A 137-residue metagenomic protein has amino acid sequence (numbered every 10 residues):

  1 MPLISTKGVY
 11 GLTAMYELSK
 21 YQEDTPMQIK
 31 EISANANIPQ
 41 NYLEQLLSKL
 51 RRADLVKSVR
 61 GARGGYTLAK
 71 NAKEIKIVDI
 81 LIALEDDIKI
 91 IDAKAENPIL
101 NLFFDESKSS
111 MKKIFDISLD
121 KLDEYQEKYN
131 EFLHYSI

Functional and structural regions predicted by a protein language model:
L3-I38, T67: N-terminal helix-turn-helix DNA-binding core of bacterial DNA-binding proteins
A34, R51-R52: Alpha-helical residues within the helix-turn-helix
N41: Key DNA-contact positions within bacterial/archaeal DNA-binding proteins
L47-S48: Short, hydrophobic-biased segments on the C-terminal half of alpha helices that form "recognition helices"
L55-R63, T67-L68: Beta-hairpin "wing" of winged helix-turn-helix
A72-E96: Conserved segment of winged-helix/HTH DNA-binding domains
A93-I137: C-terminal regulatory/oligomerization modules of transcriptional regulators
